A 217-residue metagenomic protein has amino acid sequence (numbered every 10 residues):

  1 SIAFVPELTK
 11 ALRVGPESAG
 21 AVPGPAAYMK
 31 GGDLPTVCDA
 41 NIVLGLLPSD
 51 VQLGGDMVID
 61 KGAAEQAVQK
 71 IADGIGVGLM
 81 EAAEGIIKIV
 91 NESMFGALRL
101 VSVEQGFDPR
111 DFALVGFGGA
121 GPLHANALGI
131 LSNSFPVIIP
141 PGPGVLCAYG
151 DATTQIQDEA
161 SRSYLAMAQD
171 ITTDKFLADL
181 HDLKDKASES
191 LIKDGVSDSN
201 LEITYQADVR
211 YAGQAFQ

Functional and structural regions predicted by a protein language model:
S1-Q217: N-terminally biased helix-coil "hinge/interface" segments that flank
